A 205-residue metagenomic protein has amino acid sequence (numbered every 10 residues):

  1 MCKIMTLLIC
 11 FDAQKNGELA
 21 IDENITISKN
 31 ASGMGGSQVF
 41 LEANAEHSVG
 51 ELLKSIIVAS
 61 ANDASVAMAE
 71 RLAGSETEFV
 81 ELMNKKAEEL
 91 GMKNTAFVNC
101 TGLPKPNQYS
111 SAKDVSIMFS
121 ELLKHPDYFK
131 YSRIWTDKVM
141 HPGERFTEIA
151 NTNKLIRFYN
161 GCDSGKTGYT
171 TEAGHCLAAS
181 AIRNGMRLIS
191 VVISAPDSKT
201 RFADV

Functional and structural regions predicted by a protein language model:
M1-K113, I117, L122-P126: Active-site-adjacent loops and short helices of periplasmic peptidoglycan-processing enzymes
M92-A96, P104-V205: Domain-terminus/edge residues, biased toward the C-terminal soluble/receptor-binding domains of extracytoplasmic
